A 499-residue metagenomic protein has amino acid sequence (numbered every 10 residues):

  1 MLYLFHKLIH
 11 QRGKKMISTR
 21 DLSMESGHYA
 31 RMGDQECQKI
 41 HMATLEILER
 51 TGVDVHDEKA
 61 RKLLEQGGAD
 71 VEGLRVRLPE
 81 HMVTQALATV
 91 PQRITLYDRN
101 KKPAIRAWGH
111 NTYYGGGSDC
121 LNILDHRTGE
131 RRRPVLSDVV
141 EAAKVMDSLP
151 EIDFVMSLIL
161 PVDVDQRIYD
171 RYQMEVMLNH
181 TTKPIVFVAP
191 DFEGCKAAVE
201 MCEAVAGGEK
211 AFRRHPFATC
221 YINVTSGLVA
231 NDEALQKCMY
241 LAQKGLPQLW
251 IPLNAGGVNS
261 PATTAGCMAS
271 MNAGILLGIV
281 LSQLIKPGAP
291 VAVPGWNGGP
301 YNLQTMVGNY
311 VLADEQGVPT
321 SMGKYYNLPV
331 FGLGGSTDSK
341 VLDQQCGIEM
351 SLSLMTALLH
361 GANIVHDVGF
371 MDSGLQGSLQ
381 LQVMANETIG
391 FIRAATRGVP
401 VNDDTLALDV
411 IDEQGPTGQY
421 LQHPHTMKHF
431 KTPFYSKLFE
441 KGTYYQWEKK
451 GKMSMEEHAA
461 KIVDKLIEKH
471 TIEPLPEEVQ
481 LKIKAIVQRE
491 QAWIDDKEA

Functional and structural regions predicted by a protein language model:
Y3-K15: Short, Lys/Arg-enriched N-terminal segments with co-localized hydrophobic residues within the first ~10-30 amino acids
I17-T19, R31-A43, T51, H56-K62 (+2 more regions): Catalytic-core signal marking the mid-to-C-terminal active-site face
E25-Y29, L303-V307, G335-L342, G369-L381: Short beta-alpha connecting loops at secondary-structure transitions that line or flank enzyme active sites
E36-C37, L45, R106-T128, Y325-T337: N-terminal small/glycine-rich loop or linker at the start of catalytic domains across soluble metabolic enzymes
K59-E130: Glycine-rich, N-terminal phosphate-binding loop and its surrounding beta-alpha-beta segment
R133-L359, N363: Helix-rich catalytic cores of soluble enzyme domains
T356-Q376: Glycine-rich phosphate-binding active-site loops on the catalytic face of alpha/beta enzymes
